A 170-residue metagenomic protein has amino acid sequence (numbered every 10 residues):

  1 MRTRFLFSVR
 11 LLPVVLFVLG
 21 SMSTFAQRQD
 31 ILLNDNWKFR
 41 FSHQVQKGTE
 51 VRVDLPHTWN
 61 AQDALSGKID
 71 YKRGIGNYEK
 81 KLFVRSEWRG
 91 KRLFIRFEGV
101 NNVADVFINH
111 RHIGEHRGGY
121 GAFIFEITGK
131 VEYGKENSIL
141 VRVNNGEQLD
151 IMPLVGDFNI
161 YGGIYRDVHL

Functional and structural regions predicted by a protein language model:
M1, N36, E98: Acidic/polar N-terminal loop/beta-strand segments that form early-domain functional surfaces
M1-R28: Bacterial Sec-dependent N-terminal signal peptides
T3-R4, Q29-D30, K130-V131, I160: A general structural signal for short secondary-structure junctions and capping/turn motifs
F25-S66, S138, R142, G146-Q148 (+1 more regions): Accessory carbohydrate-binding/adhesion or oligomerization-edge regions at the termini of glycan-active proteins
Q27-R28, L32-N34, K47-R52, P56 (+2 more regions): Small beta-barrel nucleic-acid-binding modules, principally OB-folds
R40-S42, R73-L170: Accessory beta-strand-rich segments of carbohydrate-active enzymes
A64-I69, L154-V155: Short, P/G- and charge-enriched loop/turn segments at secondary-structure junctions
